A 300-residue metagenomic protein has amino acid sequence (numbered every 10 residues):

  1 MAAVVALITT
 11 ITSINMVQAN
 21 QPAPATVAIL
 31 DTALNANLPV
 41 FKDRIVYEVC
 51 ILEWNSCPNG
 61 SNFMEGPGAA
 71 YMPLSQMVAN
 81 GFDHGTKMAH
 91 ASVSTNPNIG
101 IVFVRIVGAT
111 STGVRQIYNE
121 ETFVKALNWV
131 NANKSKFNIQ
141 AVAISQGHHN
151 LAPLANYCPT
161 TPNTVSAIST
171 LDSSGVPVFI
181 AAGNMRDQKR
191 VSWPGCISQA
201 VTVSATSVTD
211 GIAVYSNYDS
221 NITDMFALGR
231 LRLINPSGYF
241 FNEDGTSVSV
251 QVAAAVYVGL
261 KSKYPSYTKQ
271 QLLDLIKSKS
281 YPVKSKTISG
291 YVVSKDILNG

Functional and structural regions predicted by a protein language model:
M1-T26, T32-K42, Y157, G290-N299: Protease zymogen maturation seam
V17-G100, T110, T122-K125, W129-Q140 (+2 more regions): Active-site core segment of subtilase-fold serine proteases
N20-A23, S94-N96, K134-F137, L171-S173 (+3 more regions): Extracellular/periplasmic catalytic domains that process cell-envelope and extracellular macromolecules
A25, D31, S192-S262, S266: Extracellular S/T/G-rich loop segment that most often corresponds to the catalytic His/Ser-adjacent loop
T26-L30, G100-R105, I139-S145, P177-A181 (+2 more regions): Structural recognition of the beta-strand scaffold that forms the well-ordered cores of secreted hydrolase catalytic
A36, V107-I197, G238-Q251, T287: Substrate-binding/access-modulating region of protease and related hydrolase catalytic domains
V93-P97, N128-S135, G147, S169-V176 (+4 more regions): Sec-exported extracytoplasmic/periplasmic mature domains
F137-Q146, Q199, V214, S262-G300: C-terminal subdomain of the subtilisin-like protease fold in secreted/lumenal serine endopeptidases
